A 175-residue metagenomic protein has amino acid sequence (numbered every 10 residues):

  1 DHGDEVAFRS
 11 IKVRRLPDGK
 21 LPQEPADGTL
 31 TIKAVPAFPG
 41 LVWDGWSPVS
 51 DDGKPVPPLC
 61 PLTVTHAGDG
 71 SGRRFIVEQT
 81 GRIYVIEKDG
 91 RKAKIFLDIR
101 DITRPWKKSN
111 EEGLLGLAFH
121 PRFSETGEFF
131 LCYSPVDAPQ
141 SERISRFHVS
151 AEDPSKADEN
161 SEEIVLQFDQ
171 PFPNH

Functional and structural regions predicted by a protein language model:
D1-P22: Carbohydrate-interacting regions of secretory-pathway proteins
L21-H175: Acidic, Gly/Ser/Thr-rich repeat motifs that build Ca2+-stabilized beta-propeller blades
